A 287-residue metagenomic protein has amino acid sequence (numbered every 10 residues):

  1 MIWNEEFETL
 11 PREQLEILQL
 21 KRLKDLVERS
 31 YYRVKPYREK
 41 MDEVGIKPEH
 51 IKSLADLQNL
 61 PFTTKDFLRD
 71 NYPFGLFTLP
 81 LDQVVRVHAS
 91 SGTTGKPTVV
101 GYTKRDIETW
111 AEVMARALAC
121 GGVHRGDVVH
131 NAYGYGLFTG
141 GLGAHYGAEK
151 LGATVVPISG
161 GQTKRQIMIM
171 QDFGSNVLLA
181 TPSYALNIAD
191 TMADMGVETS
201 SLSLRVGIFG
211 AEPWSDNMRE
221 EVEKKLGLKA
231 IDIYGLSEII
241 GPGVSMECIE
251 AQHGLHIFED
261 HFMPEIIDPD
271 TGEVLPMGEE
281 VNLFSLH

Functional and structural regions predicted by a protein language model:
M1-A89, T94-E112, R116-C120, D216: Nucleotide 5′-phosphate-binding alpha/beta core
I2-Y31, K35, L151-H287: Active-site glycine/GP-rich loop and adjacent strand/helix microenvironment that borders small-molecule binding pockets
V84, I107, G134-G136, S183-Y184: Short glycine-enriched loops at secondary-structure junctions
G95-T109, H145-V155, S175-L179: Acidic/glycine-enriched edge-of-secondary-structure segments
P97-G101, G122-V128, V156-I158, I231: Short secondary-structure capping/junction motifs at helix and strand boundaries
V99-T103, V123, G140-G143, A189: Short, conserved acidic/polar surface loops in the N-terminal third of protein domains
A111-V128, Q162-S175: Conserved ATP-dependent adenylate/AMP-binding module captured primarily in the ANL superfamily
A119-V155: Conserved AMP-binding loop of ANL adenylate-forming enzymes
